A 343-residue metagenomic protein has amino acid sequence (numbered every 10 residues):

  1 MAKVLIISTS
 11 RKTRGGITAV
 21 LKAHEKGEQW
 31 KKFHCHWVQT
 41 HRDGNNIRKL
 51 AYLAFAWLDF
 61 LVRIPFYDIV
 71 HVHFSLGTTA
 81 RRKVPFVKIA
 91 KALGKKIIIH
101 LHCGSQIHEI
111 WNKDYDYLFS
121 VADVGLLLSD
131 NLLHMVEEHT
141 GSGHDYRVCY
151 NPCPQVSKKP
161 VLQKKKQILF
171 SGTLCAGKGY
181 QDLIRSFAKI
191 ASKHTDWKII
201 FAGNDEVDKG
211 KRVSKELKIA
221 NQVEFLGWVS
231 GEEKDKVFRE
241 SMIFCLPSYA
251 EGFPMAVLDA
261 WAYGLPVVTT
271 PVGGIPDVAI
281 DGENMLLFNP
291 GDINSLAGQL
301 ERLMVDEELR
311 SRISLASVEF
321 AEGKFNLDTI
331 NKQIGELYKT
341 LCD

Functional and structural regions predicted by a protein language model:
L5, C153, P160-F187, A191 (+1 more regions): Conserved donor-binding/catalytic core segment of Leloir-type glycosyltransferases
Q39-R42, S171, K198-K211, G227: Glycosyltransferase donor-sugar binding loop
S120-K158: Donor nucleotide-sugar binding/catalytic pocket of nucleotide-sugar-dependent glycosyltransferases
K211-V229: Nucleotide-activated donor-binding/catalytic signature segment of Leloir-type glycosyltransferases, i.e., the conserved
W228-V229, K236-S241: Short alpha-helical donor nucleotide-sugar binding micro-motif in glycosyltransferases
Y249: Aromatic "clamp/platform" in nucleotide-sugar-dependent glycosyltransferases that forms part of the donor/acceptor
P266-T269, A279, L286: Short hydrophobic beta-strand element within catalytic cores of glycosyltransferases and related nucleotide-activated
D281-G282, L286-I293, R302-E308: Conserved acidic donor-binding segment of nucleotide-sugar-dependent glycosyltransferases
